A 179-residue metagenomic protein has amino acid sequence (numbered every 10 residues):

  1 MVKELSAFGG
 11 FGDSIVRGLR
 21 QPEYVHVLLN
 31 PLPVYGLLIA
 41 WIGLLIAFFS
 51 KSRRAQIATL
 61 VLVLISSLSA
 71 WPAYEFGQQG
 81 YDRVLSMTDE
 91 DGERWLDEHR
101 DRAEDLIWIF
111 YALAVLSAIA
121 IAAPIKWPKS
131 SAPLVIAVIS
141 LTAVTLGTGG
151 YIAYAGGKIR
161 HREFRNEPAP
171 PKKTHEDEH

Functional and structural regions predicted by a protein language model:
V2-H179: Polytopic transmembrane helical bundles with strong interfacial aromatic enrichment
